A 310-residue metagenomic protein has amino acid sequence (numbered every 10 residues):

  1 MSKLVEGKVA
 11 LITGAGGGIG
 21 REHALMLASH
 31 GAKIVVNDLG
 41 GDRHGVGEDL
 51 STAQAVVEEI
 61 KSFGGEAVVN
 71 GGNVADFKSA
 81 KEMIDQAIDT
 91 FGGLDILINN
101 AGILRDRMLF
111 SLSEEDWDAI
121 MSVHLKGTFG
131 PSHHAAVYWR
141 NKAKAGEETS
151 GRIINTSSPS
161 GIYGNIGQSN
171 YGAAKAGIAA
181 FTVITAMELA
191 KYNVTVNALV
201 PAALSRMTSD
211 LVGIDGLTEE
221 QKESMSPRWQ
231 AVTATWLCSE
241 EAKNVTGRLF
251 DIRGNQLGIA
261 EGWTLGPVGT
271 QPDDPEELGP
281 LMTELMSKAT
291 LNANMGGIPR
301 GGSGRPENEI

Functional and structural regions predicted by a protein language model:
S2-V36: Canonical Rossmann dinucleotide-binding motif of NAD(H)/NADP(H)-dependent dehydrogenases/reductases, specifically
G20, S132, A174: Active-site helix of classical SDR
L50, G71-I84, E114: The beta1-alpha1 cofactor-binding region of Rossmann-like NAD(H)/NADP(H)-dependent oxidoreductases
M108-L109, D116-D118: Substrate-binding pocket helix/loop in short-chain dehydrogenase/reductase
S132-H133, V183: A short, exposed helix-loop element centered on a Lys and neighboring polar residues
S158: Residue(s) in the substrate-gating loop at a strand-loop-helix junction that position the organic substrate next
A198, L217-I310: C-terminal helical subdomain
